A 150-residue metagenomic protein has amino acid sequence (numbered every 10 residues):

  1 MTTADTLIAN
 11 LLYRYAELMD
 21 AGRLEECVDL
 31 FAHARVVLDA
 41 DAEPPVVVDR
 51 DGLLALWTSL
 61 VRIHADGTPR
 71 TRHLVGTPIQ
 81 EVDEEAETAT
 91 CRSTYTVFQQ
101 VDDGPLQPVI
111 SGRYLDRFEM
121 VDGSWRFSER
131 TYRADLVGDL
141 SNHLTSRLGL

Functional and structural regions predicted by a protein language model:
M1-L30: Short, low-complexity N-terminal intrinsically disordered segments enriched in polar/charged residues
T3, P45-V48, L106: A structural signal for alpha-helical segments
R14-E17, S59, R117: Alpha-helical scaffold segments in carbohydrate-active enzymes
L24-Y95: A solvent-exposed, acidic/Ser-Thr-rich amphipathic alpha-helical stretch
I63-L150: A beta-strand edge to alpha-helix "cap/lid" segment located at domain peripheries
